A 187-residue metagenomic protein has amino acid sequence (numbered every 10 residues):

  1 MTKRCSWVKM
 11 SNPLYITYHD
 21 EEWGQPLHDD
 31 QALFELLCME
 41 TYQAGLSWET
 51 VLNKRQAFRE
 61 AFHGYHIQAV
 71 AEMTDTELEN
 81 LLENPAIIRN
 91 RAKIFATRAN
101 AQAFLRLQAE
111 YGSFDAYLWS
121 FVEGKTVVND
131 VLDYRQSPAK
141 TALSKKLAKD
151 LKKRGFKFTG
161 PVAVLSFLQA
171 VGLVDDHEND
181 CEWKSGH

Functional and structural regions predicted by a protein language model:
M1-H187: HhH-family (HhH-GPD) DNA N-glycosylase catalytic core used in base-excision repair
